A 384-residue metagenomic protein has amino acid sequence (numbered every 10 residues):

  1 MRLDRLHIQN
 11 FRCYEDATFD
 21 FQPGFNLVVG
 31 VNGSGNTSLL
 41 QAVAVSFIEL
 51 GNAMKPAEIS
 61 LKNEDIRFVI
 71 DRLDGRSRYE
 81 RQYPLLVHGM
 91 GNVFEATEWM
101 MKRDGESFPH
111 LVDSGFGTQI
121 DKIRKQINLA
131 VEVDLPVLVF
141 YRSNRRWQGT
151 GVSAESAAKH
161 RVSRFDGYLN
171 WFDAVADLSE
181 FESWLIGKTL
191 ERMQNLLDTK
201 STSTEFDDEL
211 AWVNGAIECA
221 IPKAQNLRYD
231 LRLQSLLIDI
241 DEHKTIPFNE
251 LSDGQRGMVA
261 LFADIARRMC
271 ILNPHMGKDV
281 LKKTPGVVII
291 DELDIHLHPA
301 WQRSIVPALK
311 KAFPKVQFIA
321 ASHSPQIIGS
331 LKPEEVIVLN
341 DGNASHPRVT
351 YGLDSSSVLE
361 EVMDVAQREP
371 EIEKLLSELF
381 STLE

Functional and structural regions predicted by a protein language model:
M1-E180, E378: P-loop NTPase switch/coupling surface
M1-K55, A216, D230, Q234-P370: Switch/communication elements of ASCE P-loop NTPase nucleotide-binding domains
N32-G33, R78-E80, T202, F206 (+2 more regions): Aromatic-acidic/polar surface patches that form glycan- and anion
S46, K188-E191, R268, L375-T382: Solvent-exposed, amphipathic alpha-helical segments
G115, Q119-K122, E205-W212, G257 (+2 more regions): Soluble or luminal CAZymes and related metallo-dependent hydrolases
L135, S179-R232: Amphipathic alpha-helical domain-onset/packing element
S153-A154, Y229-R232, E371-L375: Short coil/turn segments at secondary-structure boundaries
V362-E384: Charged/polar low-complexity intrinsically disordered segments, enriched in acidic residues
